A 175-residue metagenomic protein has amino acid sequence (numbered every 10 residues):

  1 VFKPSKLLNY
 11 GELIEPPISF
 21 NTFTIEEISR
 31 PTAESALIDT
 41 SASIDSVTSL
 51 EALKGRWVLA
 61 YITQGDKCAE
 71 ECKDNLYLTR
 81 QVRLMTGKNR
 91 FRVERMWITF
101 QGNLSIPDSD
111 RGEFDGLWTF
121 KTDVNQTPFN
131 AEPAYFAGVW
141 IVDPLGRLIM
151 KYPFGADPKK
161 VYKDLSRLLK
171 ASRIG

Functional and structural regions predicted by a protein language model:
V1-E51, D74: N-terminal "domain-start" segment that seeds a small globular fold
F2, R80-M85, Q126, K163-G175: Short, surface-exposed patches at the edges or C-terminal ends of soluble domains, predominantly
S46-R80: Short active-site neighborhood of thiol/selenol oxidoreductases, capturing the structured segment around
K54-R56, R90-R92, A134: Extracytoplasmic
T63-G65, Q101, L145: Residue-level signal for short, function-critical loop segments
C68-G112: Structural microenvironment flanking redox-active thiols in thiol-disulfide oxidoreductases
E94-V142: Short, internal strand/loop/helix patches that form the active-site neighborhood or redox-interaction surface
Y135, I141-G175: Thiol-/selenol-based redox modules, centered on thioredoxin-like and closely related oxidoreductase domains
